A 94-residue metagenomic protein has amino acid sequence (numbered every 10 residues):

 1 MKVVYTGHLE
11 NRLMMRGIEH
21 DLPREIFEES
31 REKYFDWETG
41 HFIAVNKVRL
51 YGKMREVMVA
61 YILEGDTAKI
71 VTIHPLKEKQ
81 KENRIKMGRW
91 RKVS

Functional and structural regions predicted by a protein language model:
M1-S94: Ribonuclease/tRNase effector modules and their secretory precursors
